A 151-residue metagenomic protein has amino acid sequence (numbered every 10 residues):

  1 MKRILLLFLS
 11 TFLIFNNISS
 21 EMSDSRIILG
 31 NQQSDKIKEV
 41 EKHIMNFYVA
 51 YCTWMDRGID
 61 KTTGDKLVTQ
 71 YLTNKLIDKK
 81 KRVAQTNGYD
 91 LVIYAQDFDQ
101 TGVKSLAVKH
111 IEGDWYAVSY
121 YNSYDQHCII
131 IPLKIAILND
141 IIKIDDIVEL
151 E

Functional and structural regions predicted by a protein language model:
I4-L13: Sec-dependent N-terminal signal peptides
F12-S25, Q32: Bacterial Sec-dependent signal peptides at the C-terminal "C-region" and cleavage site
N31, D35-K42, T63, L67: Alpha-helix boundary/N-cap detector
N31, Y48, E112-G113, S119 (+2 more regions): Low-complexity, intrinsically disordered terminal/linker segments enriched in charged and Gly/Pro repeats
D35-D56: Short, aromatic-enriched amphipathic alpha-helices that serve as compact interaction elements
R57-Q85: Short, well-ordered alpha-helical segments enriched in acidic and aromatic residues
I77-Q126: Surface-exposed, charged secondary-structure patches
C128-E151: Short beta-strand edge/turn micro-motifs at domain boundaries
